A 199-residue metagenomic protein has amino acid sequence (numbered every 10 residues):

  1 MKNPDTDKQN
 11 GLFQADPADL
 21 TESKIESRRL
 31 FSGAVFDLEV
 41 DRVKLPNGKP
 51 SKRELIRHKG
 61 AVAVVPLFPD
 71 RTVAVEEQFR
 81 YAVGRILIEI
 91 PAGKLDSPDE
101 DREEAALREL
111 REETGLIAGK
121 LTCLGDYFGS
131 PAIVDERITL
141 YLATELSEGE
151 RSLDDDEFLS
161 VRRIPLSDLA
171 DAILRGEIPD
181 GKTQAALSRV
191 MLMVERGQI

Functional and structural regions predicted by a protein language model:
K2-E22, S27, K49, I86 (+4 more regions): Nudix hydrolase/Nudix homology domain
K2-K8, D19, R53, A63-R108 (+1 more regions): Conserved Nudix-box catalytic region and its N-terminal flanking loop in Nudix hydrolases and closely related
E26-A63, P69: Acidic, metal-coordinating catalytic segment for phosphate/diphosphate chemistry, firing primarily on the Nudix
G33, A82, S130-I133: Short glycine/serine/proline-enriched coil/turn segments at secondary-structure junctions
D37-D41, I86, R137-T139: Short beta-strand micro-motifs in enzyme catalytic cores
K44, Y81, S147-E148: Active-site/binding-pocket entry motifs
S51, G60-A63, F68, K94-G181: Unchanged
